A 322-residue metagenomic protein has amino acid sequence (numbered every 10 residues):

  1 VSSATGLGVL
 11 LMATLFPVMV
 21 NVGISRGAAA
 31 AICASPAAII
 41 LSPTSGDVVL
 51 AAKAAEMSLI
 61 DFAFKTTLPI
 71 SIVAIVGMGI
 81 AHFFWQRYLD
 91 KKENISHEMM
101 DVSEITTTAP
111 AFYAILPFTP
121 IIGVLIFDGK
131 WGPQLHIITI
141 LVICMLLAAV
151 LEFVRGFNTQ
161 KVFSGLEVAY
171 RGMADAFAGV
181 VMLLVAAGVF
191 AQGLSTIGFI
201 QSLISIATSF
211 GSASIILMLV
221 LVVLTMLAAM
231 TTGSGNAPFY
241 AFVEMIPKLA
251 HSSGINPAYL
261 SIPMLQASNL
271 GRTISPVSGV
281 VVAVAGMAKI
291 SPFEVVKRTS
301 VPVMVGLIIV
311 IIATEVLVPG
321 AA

Functional and structural regions predicted by a protein language model:
V1, V22-L41, T66, S71 (+2 more regions): Alpha-helical transmembrane segments of multi-pass membrane proteins
V1-F16, L184-A187, F210-K248, S252-S253 (+2 more regions): Hydrophobic alpha-helical transmembrane segments of multi-pass integral membrane proteins, predominantly secondary
G6-V20, G46-E56, S202-L203, N236-L249 (+1 more regions): Re-entrant/interfacial helical elements at transmembrane boundaries that shape and gate the permeation pathway
L7, A63-F64, L68, I115 (+7 more regions): Hydrophobic alpha-helical transmembrane segments
N21-A29, A111-F112, M173-V181, S205-V223 (+2 more regions): Membrane-interfacial loop-to-helix junctions in multi-pass transporters
F64-V168, M287, K297, P319-A322: Long, contiguous bundles of hydrophobic transmembrane helices that form the permeation core of multi-pass
P120-T232: Transmembrane helical segments that form the transport core of multi-pass membrane transport proteins
V284-V305: Interfacial loop-to-transmembrane junctions
